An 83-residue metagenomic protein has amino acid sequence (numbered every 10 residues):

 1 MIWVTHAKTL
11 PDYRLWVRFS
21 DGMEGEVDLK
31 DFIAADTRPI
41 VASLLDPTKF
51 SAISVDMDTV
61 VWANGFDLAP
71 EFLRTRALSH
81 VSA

Functional and structural regions predicted by a protein language model:
M1-A83: Motif-centric detector for short Cys/His coordination patterns
